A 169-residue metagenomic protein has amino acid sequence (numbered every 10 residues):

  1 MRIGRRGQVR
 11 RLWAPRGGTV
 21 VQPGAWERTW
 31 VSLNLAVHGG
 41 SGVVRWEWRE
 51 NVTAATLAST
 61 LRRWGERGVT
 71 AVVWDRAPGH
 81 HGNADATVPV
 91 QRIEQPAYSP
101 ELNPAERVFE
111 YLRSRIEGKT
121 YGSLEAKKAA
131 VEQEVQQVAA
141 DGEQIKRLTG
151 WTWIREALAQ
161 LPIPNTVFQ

Functional and structural regions predicted by a protein language model:
M1-Q169: Short functional hotspots at interaction and active-site rims
